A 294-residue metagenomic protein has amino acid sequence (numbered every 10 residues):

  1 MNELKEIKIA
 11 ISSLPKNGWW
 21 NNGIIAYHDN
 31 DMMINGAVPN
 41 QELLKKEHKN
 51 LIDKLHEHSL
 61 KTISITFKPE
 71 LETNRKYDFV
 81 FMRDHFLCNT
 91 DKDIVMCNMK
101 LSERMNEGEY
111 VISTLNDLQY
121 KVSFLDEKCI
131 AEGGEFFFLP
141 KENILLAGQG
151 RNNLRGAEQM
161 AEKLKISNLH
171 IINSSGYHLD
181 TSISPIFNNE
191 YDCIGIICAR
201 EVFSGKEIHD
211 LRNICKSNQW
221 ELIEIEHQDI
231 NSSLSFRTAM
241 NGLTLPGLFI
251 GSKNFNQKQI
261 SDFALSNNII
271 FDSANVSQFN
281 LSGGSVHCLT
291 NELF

Functional and structural regions predicted by a protein language model:
M1-F294: The feature marks the mature, well-folded catalytic cores of soluble enzymes
